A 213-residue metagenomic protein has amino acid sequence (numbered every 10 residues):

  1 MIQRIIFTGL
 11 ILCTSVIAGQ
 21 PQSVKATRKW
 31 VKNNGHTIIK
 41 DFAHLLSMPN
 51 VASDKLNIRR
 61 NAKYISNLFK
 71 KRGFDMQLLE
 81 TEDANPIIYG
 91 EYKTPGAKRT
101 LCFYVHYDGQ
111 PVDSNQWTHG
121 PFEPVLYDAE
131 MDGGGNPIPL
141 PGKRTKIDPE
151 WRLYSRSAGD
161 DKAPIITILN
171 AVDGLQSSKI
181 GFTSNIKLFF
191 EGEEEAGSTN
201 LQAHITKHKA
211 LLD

Functional and structural regions predicted by a protein language model:
M1-Q22: Bacterial Sec-dependent N-terminal signal peptides
T8-G9, P111, D161: Intrinsically disordered, low-complexity segments enriched in polar/charged small residues
L12-S15, D54, D161: Intrinsically disordered and other compositionally biased segments
V16, V112-S114, T199: Generic domain-boundary/flexible-linker signal
Q22-R156, I165, L175-T183: Acidic/His- and Gly-rich active-site-bordering loop/insert found across diverse amide/peptide-bond hydrolases
K146-D213: Acidic/histidine-rich catalytic neighborhood of metal-dependent amide-processing enzymes
